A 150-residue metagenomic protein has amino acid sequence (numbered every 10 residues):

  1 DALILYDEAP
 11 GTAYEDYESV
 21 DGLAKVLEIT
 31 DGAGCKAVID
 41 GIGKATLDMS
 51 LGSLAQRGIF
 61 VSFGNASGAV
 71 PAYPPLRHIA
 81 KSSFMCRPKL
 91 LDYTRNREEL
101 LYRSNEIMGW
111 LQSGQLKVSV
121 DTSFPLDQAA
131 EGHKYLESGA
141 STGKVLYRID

Functional and structural regions predicted by a protein language model:
D1-A45, L100: Adenosine-nucleotide cofactor-binding segment
A9-Y14, Y93-R95, P125-L126: A short acidic, often aromatic-flanked loop/helix-cap motif at beta-alpha or helix-coil junctions that lines enzyme
D31, A55, A140-S141: Short conserved AdoMet
K36-I39, I59-S62, V118-D121: Short catalytic-loop micro-motif centered on adjacent basic/acidic residues
A45-Q115, I149-D150: Glycine-rich phosphate-binding loop and adjacent beta-alpha segment of Rossmann(oid) nucleotide-cofactor-binding
S113-T122, A130-D150: C-terminal capping/lid region of NAD(P)-dependent oxidoreductase domains
